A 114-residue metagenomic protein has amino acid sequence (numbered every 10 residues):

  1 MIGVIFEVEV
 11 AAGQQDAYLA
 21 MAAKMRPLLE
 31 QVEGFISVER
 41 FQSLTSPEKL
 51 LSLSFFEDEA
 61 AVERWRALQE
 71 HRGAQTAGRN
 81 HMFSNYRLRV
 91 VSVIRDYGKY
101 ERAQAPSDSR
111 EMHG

Functional and structural regions predicted by a protein language model:
M1-L50, E57-A67, M82-G114: Short S/T/G/P-rich N-terminal loop/turn motif that feeds into the first structured element of a domain
A74, G78: Conserved short loop/helix modules at catalytic or binding sites in compact beta-alpha or helix-hairpin-helix contexts
